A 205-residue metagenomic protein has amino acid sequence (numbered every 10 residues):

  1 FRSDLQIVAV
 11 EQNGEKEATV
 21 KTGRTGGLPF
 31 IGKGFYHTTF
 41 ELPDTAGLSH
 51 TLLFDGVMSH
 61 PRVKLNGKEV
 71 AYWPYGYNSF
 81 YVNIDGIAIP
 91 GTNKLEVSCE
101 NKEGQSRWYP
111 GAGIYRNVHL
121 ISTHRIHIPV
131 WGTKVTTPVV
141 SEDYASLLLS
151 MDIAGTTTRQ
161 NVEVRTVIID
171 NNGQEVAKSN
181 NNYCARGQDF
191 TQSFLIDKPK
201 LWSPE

Functional and structural regions predicted by a protein language model:
F1-E205: Secreted/periplasmic carbohydrate-active enzymes, especially glycoside hydrolases
